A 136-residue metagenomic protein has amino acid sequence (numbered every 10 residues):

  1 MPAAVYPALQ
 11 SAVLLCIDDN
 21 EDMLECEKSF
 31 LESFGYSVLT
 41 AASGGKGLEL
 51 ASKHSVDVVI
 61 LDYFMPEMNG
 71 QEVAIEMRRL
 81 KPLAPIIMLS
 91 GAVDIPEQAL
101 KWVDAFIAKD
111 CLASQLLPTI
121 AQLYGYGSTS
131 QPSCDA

Functional and structural regions predicted by a protein language model:
M1-V13, L112-A136: Non-catalytic signal-transmission and effector/linker regions of two-component phosphorelay proteins
Q10-D22, E27-L31, V59: Conserved acidic segment of CheY-like receiver
T40-E49, G70: Helix N-cap/capping motif at the beta->alpha junctions
E49, Q71-P82: Short amphipathic alpha-helix used as the core "switch/output" element in two-component signaling
S55-D57, K81-P85: His-Asp phosphorelay/catalytic-motif detector in bacterial-type signaling
D62: Active-site residues of response regulator receiver
M65: Receiver (REC) domain active-site loop signature in two-component systems and cognate sites in sensor histidine kinases
